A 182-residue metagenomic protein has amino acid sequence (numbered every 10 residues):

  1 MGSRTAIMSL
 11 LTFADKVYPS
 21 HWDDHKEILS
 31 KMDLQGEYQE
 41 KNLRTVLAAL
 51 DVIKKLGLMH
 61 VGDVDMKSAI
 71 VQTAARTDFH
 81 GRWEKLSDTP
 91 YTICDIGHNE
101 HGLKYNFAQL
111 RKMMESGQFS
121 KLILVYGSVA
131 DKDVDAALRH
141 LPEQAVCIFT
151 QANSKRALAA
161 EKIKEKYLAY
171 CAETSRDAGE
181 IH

Functional and structural regions predicted by a protein language model:
M1-L11, V17, Y91-I93, A137-H182: C-terminal helical cap/extension that packs against the catalytic core of soluble nucleotide-cofactor enzymes
M1-T5, F13-A14, M32-K41: Phosphate-binding beta-loop-alpha motif at adenosine-nucleotide cofactor sites
P19-D23: Conserved beta-strand-loop-beta-strand element in the redox core of flavoprotein oxidoreductases
H25-V146: Nucleotide phosphate-binding/pyrophosphate-handling subdomain across enzymes that bind or process nucleotide phosphates
